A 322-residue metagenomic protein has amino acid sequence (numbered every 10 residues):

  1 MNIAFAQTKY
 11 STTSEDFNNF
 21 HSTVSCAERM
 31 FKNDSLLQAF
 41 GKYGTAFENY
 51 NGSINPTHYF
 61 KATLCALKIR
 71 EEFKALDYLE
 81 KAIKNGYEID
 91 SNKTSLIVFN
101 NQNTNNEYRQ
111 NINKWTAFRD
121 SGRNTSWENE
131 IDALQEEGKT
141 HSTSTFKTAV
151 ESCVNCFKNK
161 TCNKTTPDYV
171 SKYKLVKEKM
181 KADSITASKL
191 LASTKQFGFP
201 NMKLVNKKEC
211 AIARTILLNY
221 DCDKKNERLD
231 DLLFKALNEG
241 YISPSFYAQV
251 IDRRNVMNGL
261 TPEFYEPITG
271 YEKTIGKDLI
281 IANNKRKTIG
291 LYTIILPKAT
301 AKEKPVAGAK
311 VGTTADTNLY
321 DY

Functional and structural regions predicted by a protein language model:
M1-A6: Hydrophobic h-region of N-terminal signal peptides that target proteins for export in Gram-negative bacteria
T8-P56, A62, L67-A213, Y220-K224 (+1 more regions): Preference for long, solvent-exposed alpha-helical segments and helix-linker "stalks"
E72, D223-E227, D231, K235-Y241 (+3 more regions): Extended, non-globular or repeat-rich regions with surface exposure
A82, F99-Q102, T194, A236 (+3 more regions): Hydrophobic alpha-helix position signal
L191, D230, F234, N283-R286: Non-transmembrane alpha-helical segments in soluble domains of secreted/periplasmic/extracellular proteins
F199-P200, I242, I295: Intrinsically disordered or highly flexible coil/loop and linker segments, enriched in small and charged/polar residues
V205-C210, N226-Y265: Extended alpha-helical interaction scaffolds used for oligomerization/partner binding
Y247-Y322: A cross-kingdom marker for long, charged
